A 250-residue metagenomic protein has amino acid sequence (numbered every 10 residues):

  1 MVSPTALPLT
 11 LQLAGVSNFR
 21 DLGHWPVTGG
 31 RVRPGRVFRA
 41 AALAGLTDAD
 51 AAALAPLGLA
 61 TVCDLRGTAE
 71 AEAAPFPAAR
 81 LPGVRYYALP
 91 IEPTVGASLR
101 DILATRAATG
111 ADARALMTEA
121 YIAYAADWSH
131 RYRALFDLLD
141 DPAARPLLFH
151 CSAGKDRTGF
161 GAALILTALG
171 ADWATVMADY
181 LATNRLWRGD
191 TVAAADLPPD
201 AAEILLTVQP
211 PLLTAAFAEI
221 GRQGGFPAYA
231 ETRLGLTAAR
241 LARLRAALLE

Functional and structural regions predicted by a protein language model:
M1-L148, F160-E250: Cys-dependent protein tyrosine phosphatase-like superfamily
A153, R157-T158: Ser/Thr-glycine-rich phosphate-binding loops at phosphate-binding pockets of nucleotides, nucleotide cofactors
